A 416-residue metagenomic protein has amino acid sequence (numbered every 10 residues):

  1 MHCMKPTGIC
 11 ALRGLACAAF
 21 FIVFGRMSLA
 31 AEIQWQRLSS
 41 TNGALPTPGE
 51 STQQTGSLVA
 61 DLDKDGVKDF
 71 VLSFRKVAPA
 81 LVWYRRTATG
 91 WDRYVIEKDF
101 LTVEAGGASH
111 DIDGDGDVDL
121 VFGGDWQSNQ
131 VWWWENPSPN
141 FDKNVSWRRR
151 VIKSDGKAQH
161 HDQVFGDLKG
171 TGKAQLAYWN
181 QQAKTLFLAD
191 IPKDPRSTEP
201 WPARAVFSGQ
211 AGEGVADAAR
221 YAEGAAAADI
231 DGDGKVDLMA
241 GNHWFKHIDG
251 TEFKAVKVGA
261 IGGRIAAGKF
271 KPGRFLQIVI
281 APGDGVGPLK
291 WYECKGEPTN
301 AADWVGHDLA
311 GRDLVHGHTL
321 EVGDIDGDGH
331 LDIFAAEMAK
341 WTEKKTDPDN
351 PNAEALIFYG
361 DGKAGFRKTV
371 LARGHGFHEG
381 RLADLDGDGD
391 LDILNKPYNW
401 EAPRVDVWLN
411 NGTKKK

Functional and structural regions predicted by a protein language model:
H2-A16: Bacterial N-terminal signal peptides that target proteins for export
R13-R26: Bacterial N-terminal signal peptides
R26-K416: Beta-propeller-forming repeat regions
